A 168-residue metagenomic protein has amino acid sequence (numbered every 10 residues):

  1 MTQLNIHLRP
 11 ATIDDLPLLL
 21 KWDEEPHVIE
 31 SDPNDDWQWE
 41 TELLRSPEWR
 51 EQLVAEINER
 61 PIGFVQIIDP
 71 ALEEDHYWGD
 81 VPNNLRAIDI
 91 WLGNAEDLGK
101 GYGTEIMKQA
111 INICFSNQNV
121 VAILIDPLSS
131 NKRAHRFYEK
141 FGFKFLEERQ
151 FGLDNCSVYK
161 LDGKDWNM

Functional and structural regions predicted by a protein language model:
M1-L43, I62, M168: A short, well-structured alpha-helix characteristic of acyl/acetyltransferase catalytic modules
E40-D97, I113, G163-D165: Acetyl-CoA-dependent GNAT
N94-E96, K100, S129-S130: Active-site acidic-Proline motif in GNAT/NAT acetyltransferases
D97, G101-A110: Conserved acetyl-CoA pyrophosphate-binding loop and the N-cap/start of the following alpha-helix in GNAT-like
T104, S129-E147: Conserved active-site alpha-helix within GNAT-family acetyltransferase domains
M107-F115, E139: A conserved short alpha-helix in the GNAT/GCN5 acetyltransferase fold that borders and helps form the acetyl-CoA
S116-D126: Conserved GNAT acetyl-CoA-binding A-motif
L124-H135, F151-N155, G163-K164: Conserved beta-strand-loop-alpha-helix junction that forms the acyl-donor binding cleft
